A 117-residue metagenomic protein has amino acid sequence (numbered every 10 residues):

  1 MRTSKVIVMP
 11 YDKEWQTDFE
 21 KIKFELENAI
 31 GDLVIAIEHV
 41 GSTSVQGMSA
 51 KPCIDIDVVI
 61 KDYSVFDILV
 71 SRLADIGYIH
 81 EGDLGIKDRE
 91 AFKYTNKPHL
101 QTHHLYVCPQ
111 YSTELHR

Functional and structural regions predicted by a protein language model:
M1-E38: Helical scaffold of the NTase/Pol beta-like nucleotidyltransferase catalytic core
M1-R2, G47-K51, K97-H99: Short, flexible turn/loop "capping" segments at secondary-structure junctions
S4-V6, P52-I56, Q101-H103: Short amphipathic alpha-helical segments
L26-D67: Active-site nucleotide-donor binding segment shared across nucleotidyl transfer reactions
V34, G77-Y78: Short glycine-aromatic motifs
I68-I76: Short amphipathic alpha-helices in soluble, non-transmembrane regions that often serve as interface/regulatory elements
Y78-S112: Conserved catalytic core of two-metal-ion nucleotidyltransferases
T113-R117: Catalytic cores of NTP-dependent nucleotidyl/adenyl transfer enzymes across multiple folds
